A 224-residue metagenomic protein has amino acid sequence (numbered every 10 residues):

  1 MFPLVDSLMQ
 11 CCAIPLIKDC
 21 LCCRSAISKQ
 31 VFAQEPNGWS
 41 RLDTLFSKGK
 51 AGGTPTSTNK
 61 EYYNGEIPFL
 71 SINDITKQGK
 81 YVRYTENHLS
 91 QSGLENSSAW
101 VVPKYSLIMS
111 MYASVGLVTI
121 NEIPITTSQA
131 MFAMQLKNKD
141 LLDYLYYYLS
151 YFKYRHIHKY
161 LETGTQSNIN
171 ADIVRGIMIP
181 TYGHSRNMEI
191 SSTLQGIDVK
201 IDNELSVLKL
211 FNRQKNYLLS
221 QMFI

Functional and structural regions predicted by a protein language model:
M1-E35, G176-I224: Amphipathic alpha-helical coiled-coil/heptad-repeat segments
Q30-G53, F69, G176: Non-catalytic DNA-recognition/assembly elements of restriction-modification systems
L42-F46, T76-R83, K104, I120-P124 (+1 more regions): Basic, amphipathic alpha-helical recognition segments used for DNA target recognition
D43-K60, N73-K104, E122: Sequence-specific dsDNA recognition surfaces
M109-S110, G196: A generic structural signal for residues embedded in beta-strands
S114-L117: Short, charged beta-turn/beta-strand-edge "cap" motif at the junction between a beta-strand and an adjacent loop
